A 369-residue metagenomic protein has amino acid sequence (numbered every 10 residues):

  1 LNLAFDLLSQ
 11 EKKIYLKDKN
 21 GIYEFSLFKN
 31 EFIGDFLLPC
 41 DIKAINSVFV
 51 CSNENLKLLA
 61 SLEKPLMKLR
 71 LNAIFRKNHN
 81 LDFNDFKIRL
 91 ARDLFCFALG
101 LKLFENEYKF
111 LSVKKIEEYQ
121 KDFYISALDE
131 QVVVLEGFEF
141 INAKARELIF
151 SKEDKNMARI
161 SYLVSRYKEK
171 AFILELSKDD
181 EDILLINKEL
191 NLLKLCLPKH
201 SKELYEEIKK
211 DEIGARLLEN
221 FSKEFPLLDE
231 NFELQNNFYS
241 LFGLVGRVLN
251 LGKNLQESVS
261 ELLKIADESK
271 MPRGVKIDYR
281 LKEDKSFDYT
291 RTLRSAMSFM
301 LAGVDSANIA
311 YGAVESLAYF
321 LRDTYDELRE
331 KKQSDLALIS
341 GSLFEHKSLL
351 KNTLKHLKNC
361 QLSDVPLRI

Functional and structural regions predicted by a protein language model:
L1-I369: Acidic, glycine-enriched active-site microenvironments
